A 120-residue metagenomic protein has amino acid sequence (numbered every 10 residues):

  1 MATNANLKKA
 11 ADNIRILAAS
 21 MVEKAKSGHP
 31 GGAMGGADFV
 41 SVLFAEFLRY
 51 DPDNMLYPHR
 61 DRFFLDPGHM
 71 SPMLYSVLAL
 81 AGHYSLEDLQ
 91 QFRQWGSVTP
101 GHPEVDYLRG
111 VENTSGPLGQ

Functional and structural regions predicted by a protein language model:
M1-K8: Basic/polar N-terminal segments that are highly enriched at the extreme N-terminus, encompassing both cleavable
A2, E23-K24, V111-E112: Short coil/turn segments at secondary-structure junctions
N4, H29, F63-P67: Hydrophobic alpha-helical scaffolding
A11-S27: N-terminal capping segment at the start of a domain
S27-P30, L89: Flexible, glycine/charged-enriched surface loops at secondary-structure junctions
G36-Q120: Cofactor-binding active-site loop characterized by glycine-rich and histidine/acidic residues
